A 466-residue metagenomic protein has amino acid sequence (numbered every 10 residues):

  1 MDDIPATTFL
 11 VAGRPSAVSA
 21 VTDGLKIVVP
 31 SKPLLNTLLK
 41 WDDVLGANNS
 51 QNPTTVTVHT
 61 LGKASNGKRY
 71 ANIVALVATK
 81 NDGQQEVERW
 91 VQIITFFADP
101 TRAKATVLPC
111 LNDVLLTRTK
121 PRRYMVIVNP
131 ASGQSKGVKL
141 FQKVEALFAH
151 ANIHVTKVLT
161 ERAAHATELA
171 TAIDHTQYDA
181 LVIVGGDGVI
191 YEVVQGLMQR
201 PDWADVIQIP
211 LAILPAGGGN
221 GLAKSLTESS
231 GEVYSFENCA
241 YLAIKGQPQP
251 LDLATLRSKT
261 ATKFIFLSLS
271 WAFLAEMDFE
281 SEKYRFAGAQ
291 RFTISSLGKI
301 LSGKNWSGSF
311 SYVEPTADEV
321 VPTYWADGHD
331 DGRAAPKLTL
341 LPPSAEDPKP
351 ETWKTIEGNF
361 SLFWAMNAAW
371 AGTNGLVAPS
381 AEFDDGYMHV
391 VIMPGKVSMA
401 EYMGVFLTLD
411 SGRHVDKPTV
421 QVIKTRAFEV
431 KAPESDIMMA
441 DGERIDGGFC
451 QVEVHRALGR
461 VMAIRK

Functional and structural regions predicted by a protein language model:
M1-V184, Y191, Q195: ATP/NTP phosphate-donor binding region
P15-D23, A365, C450-V454: Broad, structure-driven detector of short, well-ordered beta-strand segments within folded domains
L25, K32, K63-S65, A131-G133 (+10 more regions): Conserved beta-strand elements of beta-rich interaction domains across eukaryotes, especially beta-propellers
S31-K32, A71, A105-P109, G137-Q142 (+8 more regions): Short coil/turn segments at secondary-structure boundaries
K80-Q84, T101-K104, K424-R426, V430-K466: Generic C-terminus detector
T160-R162, H175, L197-A368: Catalytic core of DAGKc-family lipid kinases
C239, A243-G246, S296-E314, A369-W370 (+2 more regions): Catalytic phosphate-donor-binding core of small-molecule kinases
Y324-Q421: Internal anion-binding site segments
